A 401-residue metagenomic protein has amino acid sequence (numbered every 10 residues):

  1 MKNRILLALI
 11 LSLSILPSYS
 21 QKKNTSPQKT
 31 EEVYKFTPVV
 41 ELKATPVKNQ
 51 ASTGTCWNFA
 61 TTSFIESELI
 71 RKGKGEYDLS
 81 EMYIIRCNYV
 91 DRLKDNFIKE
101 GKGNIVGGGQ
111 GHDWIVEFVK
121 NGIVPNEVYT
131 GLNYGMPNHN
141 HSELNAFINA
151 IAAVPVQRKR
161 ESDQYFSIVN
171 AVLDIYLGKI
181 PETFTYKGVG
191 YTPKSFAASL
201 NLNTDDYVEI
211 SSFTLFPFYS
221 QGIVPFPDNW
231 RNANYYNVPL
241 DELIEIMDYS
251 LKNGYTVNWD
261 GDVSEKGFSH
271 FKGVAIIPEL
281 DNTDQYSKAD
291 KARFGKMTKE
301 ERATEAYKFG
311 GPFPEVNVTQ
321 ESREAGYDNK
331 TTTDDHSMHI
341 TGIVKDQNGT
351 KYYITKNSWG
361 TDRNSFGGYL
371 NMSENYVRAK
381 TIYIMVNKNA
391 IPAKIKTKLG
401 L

Functional and structural regions predicted by a protein language model:
M1, K102, Q110-G111, G122 (+1 more regions): Extended low-complexity acidic/polar segments
M1-K23: Bacterial Sec-dependent N-terminal signal peptides
K2, F64, N126, N348-G349: Short amphipathic alpha-helical segments with coiled-coil-like heptad repeat character
A8-L13, N49, G111, T333: A broadly tuned, weak detector of single residues within folded domains
S14-L16, S52, W114, H336: Generic detector of short, well-ordered, non-transmembrane alpha-helical segments enriched in hydrophobic residues
S18-Y34: Sec-dependent signal peptide cleavage junction
E31-N258, K356, N364: Active-site nucleophile-adjacent alpha helix/oxyanion-hole segment immediately C-terminal to the catalytic cysteine
D163, S167-L401: Active-site signature of cysteine proteases
